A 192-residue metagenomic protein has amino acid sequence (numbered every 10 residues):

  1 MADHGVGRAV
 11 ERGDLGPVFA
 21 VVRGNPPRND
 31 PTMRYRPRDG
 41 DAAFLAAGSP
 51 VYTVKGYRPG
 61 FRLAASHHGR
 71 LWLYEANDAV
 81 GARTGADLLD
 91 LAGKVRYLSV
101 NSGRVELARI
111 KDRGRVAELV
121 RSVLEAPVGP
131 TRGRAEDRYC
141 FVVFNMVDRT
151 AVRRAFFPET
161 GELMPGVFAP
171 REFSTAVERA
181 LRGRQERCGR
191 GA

Functional and structural regions predicted by a protein language model:
M1-A192: Function-determining sites in protein domains
